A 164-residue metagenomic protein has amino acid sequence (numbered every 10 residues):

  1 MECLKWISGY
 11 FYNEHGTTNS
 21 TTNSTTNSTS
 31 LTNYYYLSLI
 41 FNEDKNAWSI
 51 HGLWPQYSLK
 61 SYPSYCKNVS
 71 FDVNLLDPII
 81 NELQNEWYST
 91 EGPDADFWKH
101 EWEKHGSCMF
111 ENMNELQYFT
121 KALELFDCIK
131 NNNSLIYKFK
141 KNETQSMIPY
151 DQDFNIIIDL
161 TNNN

Functional and structural regions predicted by a protein language model:
M1-E91: Betabetaalpha-Me/HNH-type nuclease active-site subdomain
E2-K5, T17, I80-N164: C-terminal, well-folded lobe of enzymatic/effector domains
